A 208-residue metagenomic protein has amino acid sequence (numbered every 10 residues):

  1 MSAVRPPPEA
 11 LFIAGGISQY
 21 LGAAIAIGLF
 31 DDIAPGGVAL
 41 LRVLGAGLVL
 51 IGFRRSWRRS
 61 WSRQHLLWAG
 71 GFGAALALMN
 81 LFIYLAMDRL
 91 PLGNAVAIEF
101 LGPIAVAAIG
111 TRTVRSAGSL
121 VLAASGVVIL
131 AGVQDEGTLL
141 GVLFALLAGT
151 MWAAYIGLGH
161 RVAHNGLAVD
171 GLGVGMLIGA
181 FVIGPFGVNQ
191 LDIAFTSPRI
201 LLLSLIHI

Functional and structural regions predicted by a protein language model:
M1-I17, A46-G71, R112-G118, D135-G137 (+2 more regions): Membrane-interface interhelical linkers
A14, L41, F72, I98 (+2 more regions): Hydrophobic core positions of alpha-helical segments in small-molecule transporters and transporter systems
G16-A46, N94, A154-G179: Juxtamembrane helix-loop-helix junctions in multi-pass membrane proteins
S18, R54-A95, I129: Specific transmembrane alpha-helical segments of multi-pass solute transporters/efflux pumps, especially DMT/EamA
Y20, I51, G73, A77-L81 (+3 more regions): Hydrophobic/small/kink-forming positions within alpha-helical transmembrane segments of polytopic membrane proteins
G37-G47, L76, Y84-V114, A148: Specific alpha-helical transmembrane segments that line the substrate/conduction pathway and gating interfaces
L50, L101, R115-Q134, F144 (+3 more regions): Hydrophobic transmembrane alpha-helices of multi-pass small-molecule transport proteins
H207-I208: Conserved small/polar residues in nucleotide/adenosyl-binding loops
